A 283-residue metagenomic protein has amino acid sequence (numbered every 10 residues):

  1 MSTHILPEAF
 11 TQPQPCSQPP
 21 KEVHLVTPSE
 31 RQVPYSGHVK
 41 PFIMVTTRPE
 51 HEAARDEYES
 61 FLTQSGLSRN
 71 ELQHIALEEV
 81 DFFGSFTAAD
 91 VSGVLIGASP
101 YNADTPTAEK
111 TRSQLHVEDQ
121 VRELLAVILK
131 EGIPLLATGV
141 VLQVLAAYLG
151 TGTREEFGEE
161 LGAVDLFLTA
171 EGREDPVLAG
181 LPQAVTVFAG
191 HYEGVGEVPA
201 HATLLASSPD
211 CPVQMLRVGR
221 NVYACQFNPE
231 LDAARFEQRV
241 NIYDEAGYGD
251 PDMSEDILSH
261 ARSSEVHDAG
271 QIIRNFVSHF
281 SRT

Functional and structural regions predicted by a protein language model:
T3, T27-H38, M44, D90 (+1 more regions): Amide-donor transfer/coupling interface in amidating biosynthetic enzymes
E8-A9, E22-V26, V33: Acidic, Ala/Val/Gly-enriched low-complexity intrinsically disordered segments
P34-H38, F42-E57, L62-G66, A76-E78: N-terminal beta1-alpha1 ligand-phosphate binding loop
E52, A103-T105, A146: Glycine/Thr-rich phosphate-binding loops of Rossmann-like dinucleotide-binding domains
N70-L136: Flexible gly/pro-rich beta->alpha loop and the following alpha-helix that scaffold active-site loops
V141-V144, Y148-F188: Ligand/cofactor pocket segment of small-molecule handling proteins
